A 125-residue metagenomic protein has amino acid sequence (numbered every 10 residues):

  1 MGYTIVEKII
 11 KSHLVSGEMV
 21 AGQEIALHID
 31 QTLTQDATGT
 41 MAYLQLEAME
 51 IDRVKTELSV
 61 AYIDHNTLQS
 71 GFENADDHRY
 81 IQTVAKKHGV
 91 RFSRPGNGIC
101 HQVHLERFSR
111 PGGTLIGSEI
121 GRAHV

Functional and structural regions predicted by a protein language model:
M1-H124: Fe-S-dependent hydro-lyases/dehydratases of central metabolism
